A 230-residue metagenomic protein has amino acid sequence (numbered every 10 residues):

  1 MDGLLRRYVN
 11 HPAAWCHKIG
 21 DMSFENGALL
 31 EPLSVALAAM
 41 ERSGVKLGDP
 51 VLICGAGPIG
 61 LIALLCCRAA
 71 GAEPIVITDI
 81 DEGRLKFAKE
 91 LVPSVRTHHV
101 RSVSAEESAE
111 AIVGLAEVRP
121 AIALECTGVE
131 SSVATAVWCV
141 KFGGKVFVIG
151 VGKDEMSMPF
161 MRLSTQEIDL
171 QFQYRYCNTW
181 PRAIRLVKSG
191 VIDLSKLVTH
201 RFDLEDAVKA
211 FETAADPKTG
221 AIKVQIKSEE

Functional and structural regions predicted by a protein language model:
M1-C16: Glycine-rich phosphate/adenylate-binding loop and adjacent beta-alpha elements of nucleotide- or dinucleotide-binding
Y8, A28, A56, I77 (+5 more regions): Glycine- and other small-residue-rich loops at beta-strand/loop junctions that grip anionic moieties
H17, L52, V76, K145-F147 (+2 more regions): Structural detector of well-ordered beta-strand residues that form the stable sheet scaffold of enzyme domains
D21-V103: Mid-domain Rossmann-like dinucleotide-binding core that forms the NAD(H)/NADP(H) cofactor-binding site
S43, R68-A70, L85-D169, V208 (+1 more regions): Glycine-rich cofactor phosphate-binding loops and adjacent beta1-alpha1 units of small-molecule cofactor enzyme domains
I80-D81, G152, Y176: Residues in the short beta-alpha loop(s) of Rossmann-like NAD(P)-binding domains
A111, A134-W138, C177, P181-E230: C-terminal hydrophobic helical "lid"/dimerization subdomain of Rossmann-like NAD(P)H-dependent oxidoreductases
K145-F147, M158-L197: Rossmann-fold dehydrogenase core element
